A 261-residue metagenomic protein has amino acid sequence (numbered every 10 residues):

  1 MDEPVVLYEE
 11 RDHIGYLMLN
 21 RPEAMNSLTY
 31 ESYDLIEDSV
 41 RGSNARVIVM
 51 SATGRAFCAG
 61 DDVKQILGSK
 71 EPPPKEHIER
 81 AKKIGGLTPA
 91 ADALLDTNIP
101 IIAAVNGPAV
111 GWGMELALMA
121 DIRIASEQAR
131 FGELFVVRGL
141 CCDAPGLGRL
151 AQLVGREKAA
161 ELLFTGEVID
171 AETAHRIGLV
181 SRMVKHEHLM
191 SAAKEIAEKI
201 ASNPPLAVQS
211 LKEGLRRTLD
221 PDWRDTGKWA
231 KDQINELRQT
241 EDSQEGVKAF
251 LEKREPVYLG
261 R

Functional and structural regions predicted by a protein language model:
M1-R11, G15, S43, F57 (+3 more regions): C-terminal alpha-helix plus adjacent terminal tail
M1-T53: Conserved CoA-thioester-binding segment of acyl-CoA-metabolizing enzymes
L17, R21, L35-I36, M50 (+7 more regions): Terminal peptide-recognition signature
S32-I36, G86, L189, A230: Hydrophobic alpha-helical membrane-association signature
A52-A93, A109, G139, D222: Glycine- (often His-adjacent) and acidic-residue-rich active-site loop that binds/positions the CoA thioester
D92-V208, Q239-T240, Q244-K248, R254 (+1 more regions): Crotonase-fold acyl-CoA enzyme core
